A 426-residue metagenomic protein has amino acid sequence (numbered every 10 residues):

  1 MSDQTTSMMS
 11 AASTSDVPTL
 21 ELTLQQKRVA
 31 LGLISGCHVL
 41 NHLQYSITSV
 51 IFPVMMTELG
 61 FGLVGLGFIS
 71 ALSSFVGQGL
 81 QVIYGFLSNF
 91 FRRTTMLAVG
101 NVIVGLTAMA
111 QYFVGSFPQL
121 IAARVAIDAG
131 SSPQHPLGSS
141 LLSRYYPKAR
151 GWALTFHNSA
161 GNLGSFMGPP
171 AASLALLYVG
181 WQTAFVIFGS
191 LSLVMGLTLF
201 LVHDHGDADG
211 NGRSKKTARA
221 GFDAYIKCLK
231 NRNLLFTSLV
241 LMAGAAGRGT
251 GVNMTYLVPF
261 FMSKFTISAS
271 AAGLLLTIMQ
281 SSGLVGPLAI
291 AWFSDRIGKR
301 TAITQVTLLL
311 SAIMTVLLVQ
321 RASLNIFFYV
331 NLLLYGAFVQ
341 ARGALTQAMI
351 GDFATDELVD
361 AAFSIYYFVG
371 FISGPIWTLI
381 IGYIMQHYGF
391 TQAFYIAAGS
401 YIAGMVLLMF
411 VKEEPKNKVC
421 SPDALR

Functional and structural regions predicted by a protein language model:
S13-L24, G206-T237, R426: Juxtamembrane intracellular "pre-TM" segments in multi-pass secondary transporters
T48-S49, N233-T277, G283-L284: Extracytoplasmic gate region of multi-pass secondary transporters
G79-P118: Conserved MFS/SLC helix-loop-helix module at the cytosolic interface between two early adjacent transmembrane helices
L80-R92, P287-K299, M385-Q386: Helix-to-loop junctions at the C-terminal end of transmembrane segments in multipass secondary transporters
F90-G100, R296-L308: Cytoplasmic membrane-interface "Motif A"-like loop-to-helix N-cap segments of 12-TM Major Facilitator Superfamily
V102-G115, L309-S323: C-terminal ends and interior cores of transmembrane alpha-helices in multi-pass membrane transporters/permeases
A123-N162: Cytoplasmic helix-loop-helix junction between adjacent transmembrane helices in 12-TM secondary transporters
H157-D207: Helix-loop-helix hairpin linking two adjacent transmembrane segments in secondary transporters
